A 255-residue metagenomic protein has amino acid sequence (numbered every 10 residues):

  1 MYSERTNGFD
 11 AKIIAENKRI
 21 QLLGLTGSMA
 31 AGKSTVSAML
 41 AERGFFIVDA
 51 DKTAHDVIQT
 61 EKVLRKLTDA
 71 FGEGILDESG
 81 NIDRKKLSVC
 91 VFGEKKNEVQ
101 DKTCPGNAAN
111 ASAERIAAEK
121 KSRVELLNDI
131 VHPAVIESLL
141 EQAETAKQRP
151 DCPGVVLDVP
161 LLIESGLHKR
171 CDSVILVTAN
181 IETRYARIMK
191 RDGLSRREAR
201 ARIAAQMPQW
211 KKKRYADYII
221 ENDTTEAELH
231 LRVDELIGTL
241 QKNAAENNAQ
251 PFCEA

Functional and structural regions predicted by a protein language model:
M1-Q21: Extreme N-terminal, non-catalytic leader segments that precede Walker-type/kinase nucleotide-binding cores
L25: Hydrophobic anchor at the beta1->P-loop junction of P-loop NTPases
S28, L40: P-loop (Walker A) phosphate-binding loop of NTP-binding proteins
A31: ATP-binding Walker
S34: Walker A/P-loop
D56-P153: ATP-dependent small-molecule kinase phosphotransfer cores that center on conserved nucleotide phosphate-binding segments
L139, K169-R170, K190, L194-N243 (+1 more regions): Small-molecule kinase domains that catalyze NTP-dependent phosphoryl transfer to phosphate-bearing small molecules
L140-K190: ATP-dependent NMP and nucleoside kinases share a basic, alpha-helical "lid"
